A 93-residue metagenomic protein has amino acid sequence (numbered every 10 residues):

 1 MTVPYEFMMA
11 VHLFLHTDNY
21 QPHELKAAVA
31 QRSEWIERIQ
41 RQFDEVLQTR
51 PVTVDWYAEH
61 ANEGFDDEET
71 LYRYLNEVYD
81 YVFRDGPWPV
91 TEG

Functional and structural regions predicted by a protein language model:
M1-A27, Y79, G86: Short terminal alpha-helical segments
T2, E34, R38, D66-R73: Alpha-helix boundary/N-cap detector
A10-L15, Q42, H60, Y72-L75: Aromatic-residue detector
L15-Y57: Amphipathic alpha-helical interaction modules
H60-G93: Amphipathic alpha-helical binding modules
